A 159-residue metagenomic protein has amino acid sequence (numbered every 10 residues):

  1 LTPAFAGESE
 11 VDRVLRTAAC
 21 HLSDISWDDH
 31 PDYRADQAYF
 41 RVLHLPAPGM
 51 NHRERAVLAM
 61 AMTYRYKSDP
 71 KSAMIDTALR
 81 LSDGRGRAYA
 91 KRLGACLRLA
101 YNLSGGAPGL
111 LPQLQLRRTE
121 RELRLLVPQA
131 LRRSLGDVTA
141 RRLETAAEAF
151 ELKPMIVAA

Functional and structural regions predicted by a protein language model:
L1-L116: Divalent metal-dependent catalytic cores for phosphoryl transfer on phosphate-bearing substrates
N51-A56, K153-A159: Conserved phosphate-binding/catalytic loops in two-lobed NTP-binding clefts
L103-V157: Low-complexity, glycine/alanine/valine/leucine- and proline-rich hydrophobic stretches
